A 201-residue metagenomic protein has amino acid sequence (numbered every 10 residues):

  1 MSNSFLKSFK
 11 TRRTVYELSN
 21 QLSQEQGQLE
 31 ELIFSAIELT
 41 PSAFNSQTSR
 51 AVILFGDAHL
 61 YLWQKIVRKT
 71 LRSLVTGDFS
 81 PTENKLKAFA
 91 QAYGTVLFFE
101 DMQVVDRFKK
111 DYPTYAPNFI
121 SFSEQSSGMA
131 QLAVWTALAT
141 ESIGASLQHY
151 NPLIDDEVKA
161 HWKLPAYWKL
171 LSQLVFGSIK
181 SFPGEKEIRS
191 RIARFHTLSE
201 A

Functional and structural regions predicted by a protein language model:
M1-G94, S199-A201: N-terminal amphipathic, basic helical "cap/leader" segment at the start of enzyme domains
S4-E17, L170-A201: C-terminal helix-cap and adjacent tail motif
I37, M102, Y112-A160: Small-aliphatic-rich amphipathic alpha-helix that forms the alpha element of a beta-alpha
I53-F55, E100, S178: A general secondary-structure junction signal
Y61-W63, V104-F108: Short acidic/glycine-rich loop or secondary-structure boundary segments that cap or lie
I66-V67, F108-P113: Short, flexible, mixed-charge acidic loops at enzyme active sites
K69-T70, K163-A166: Short, hinge-like loop/turn segments at secondary-structure boundaries
A92-Q103: Active-site-adjacent structural patch at catalytic or cofactor/ligand-binding sites
